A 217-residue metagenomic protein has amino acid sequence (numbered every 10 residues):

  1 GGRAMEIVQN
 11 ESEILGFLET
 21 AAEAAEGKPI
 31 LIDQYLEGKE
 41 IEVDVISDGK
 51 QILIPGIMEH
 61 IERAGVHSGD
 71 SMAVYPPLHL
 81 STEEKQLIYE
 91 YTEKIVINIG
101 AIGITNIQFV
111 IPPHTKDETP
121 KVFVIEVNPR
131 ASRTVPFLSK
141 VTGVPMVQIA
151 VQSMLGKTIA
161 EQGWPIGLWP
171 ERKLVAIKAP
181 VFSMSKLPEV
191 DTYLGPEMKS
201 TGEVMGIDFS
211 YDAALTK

Functional and structural regions predicted by a protein language model:
G1-K217: ATP-dependent carboxylate activation and anion-phosphoryl transfer catalytic cores that bind Mg-ATP to form
